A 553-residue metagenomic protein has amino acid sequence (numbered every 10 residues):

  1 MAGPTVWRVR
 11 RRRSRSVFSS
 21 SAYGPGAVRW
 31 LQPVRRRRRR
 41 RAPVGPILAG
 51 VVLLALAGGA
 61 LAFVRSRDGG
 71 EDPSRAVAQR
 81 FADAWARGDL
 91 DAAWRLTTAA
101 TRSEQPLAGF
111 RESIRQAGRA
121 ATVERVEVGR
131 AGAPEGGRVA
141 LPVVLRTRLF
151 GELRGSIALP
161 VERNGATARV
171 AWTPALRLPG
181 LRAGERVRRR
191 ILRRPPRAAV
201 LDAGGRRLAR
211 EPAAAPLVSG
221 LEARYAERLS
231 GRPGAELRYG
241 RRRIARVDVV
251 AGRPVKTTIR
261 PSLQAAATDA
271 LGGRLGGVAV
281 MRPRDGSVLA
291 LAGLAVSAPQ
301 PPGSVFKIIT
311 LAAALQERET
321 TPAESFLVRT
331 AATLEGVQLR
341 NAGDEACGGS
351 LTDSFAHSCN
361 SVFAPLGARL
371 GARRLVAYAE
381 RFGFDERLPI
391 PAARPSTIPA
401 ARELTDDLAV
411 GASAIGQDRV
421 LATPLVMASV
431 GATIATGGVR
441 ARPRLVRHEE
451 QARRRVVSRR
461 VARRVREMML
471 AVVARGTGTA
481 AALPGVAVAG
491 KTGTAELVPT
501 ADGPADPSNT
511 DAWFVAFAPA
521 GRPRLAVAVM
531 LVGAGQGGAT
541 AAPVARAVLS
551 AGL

Functional and structural regions predicted by a protein language model:
A2-A42: N-terminal Lys/Arg-rich, disordered targeting/topogenic segments
W30-P33, R41-D83, R87: Short, low-complexity N-terminal intrinsically disordered segments enriched in polar/charged residues
G69, A76, R80, L90-A140: Short solvent-exposed beta->alpha transition segments
G70-A78, A86-R87, S103-L107, P134-G136 (+15 more regions): Solvent-exposed, acidic/flexible segments
R75-D83, D91-R95, A108, E112 (+19 more regions): Solvent-exposed, polar/charged alpha-helical surfaces in well-ordered, non-transmembrane soluble domains, broadly
T97, V143-T147, I434, M530-G533: Short beta-strand segments enriched in hydrophobic/aromatic residues within well-folded beta-rich domains
R119, E124-A131, E135-G277, D285 (+2 more regions): Extracytoplasmic/periplasmic proteins that interact with beta-lactams or build/remodel peptidoglycan
G276-G303, A313-G533: Beta-lactam-recognizing serine transpeptidase/beta-lactamase-like catalytic domain environment
